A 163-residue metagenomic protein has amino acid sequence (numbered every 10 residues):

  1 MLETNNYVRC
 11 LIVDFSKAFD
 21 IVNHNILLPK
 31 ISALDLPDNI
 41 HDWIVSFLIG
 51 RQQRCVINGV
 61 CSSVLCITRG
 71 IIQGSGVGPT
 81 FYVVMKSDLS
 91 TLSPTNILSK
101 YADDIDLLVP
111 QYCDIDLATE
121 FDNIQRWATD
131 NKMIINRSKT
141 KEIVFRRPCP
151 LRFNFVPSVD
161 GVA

Functional and structural regions predicted by a protein language model:
M1, D114-K132: Inter-domain linker/hinge segments that demarcate the starts of reverse transcriptase and RNase H-type modules
M1-I72, V109: Conserved pre-catalytic core of RNA-dependent polymerases
V56-I67, S87-L89, P157, G161-A163: Short, hydrophobic/aliphatic alpha-helical segments
G74, G78: Short, conserved phosphate/pyrophosphate- and ester-handling motifs at nucleotide-, phospho-/glycolipid
P79-L108: Active-site palm subdomain of RNA-directed nucleic acid polymerases
L107-Y112, R146: Short beta-strand-to-loop capping motifs
T119, I134-A163: Short, conserved micro-motifs composed of acidic
